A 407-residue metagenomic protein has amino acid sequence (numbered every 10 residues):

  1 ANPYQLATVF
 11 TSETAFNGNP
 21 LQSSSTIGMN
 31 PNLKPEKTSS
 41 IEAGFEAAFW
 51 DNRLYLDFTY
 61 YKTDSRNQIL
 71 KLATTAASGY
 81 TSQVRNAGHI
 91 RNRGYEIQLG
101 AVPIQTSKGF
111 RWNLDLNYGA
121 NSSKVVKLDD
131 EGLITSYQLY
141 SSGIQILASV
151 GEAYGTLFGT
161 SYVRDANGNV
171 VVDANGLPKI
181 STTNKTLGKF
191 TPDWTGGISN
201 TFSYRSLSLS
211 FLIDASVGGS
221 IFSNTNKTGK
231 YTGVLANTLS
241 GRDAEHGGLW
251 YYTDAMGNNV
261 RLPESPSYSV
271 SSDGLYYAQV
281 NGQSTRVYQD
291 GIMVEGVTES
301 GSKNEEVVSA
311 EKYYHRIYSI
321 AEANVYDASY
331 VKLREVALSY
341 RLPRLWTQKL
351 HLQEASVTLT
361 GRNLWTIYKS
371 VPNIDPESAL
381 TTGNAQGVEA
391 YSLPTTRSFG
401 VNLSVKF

Functional and structural regions predicted by a protein language model:
A1-S149, A215, I320, N324-F407: Extracellular/periplasmic, surface-exposed regions of secreted and cell-surface proteins
G18-T26, D64-A87, D115, S122-F190 (+2 more regions): Surface-exposed, extracytoplasmic segments of Gram-negative outer-membrane nutrient-acquisition systems
F190-T191, L393: Short alpha-helix boundary/capping motifs
T191-D193, V331: Short, surface-exposed loop/turn motifs at beta-strand boundaries within globular domains
G196: Extra-cytoplasmic beta-strand recognition segments
